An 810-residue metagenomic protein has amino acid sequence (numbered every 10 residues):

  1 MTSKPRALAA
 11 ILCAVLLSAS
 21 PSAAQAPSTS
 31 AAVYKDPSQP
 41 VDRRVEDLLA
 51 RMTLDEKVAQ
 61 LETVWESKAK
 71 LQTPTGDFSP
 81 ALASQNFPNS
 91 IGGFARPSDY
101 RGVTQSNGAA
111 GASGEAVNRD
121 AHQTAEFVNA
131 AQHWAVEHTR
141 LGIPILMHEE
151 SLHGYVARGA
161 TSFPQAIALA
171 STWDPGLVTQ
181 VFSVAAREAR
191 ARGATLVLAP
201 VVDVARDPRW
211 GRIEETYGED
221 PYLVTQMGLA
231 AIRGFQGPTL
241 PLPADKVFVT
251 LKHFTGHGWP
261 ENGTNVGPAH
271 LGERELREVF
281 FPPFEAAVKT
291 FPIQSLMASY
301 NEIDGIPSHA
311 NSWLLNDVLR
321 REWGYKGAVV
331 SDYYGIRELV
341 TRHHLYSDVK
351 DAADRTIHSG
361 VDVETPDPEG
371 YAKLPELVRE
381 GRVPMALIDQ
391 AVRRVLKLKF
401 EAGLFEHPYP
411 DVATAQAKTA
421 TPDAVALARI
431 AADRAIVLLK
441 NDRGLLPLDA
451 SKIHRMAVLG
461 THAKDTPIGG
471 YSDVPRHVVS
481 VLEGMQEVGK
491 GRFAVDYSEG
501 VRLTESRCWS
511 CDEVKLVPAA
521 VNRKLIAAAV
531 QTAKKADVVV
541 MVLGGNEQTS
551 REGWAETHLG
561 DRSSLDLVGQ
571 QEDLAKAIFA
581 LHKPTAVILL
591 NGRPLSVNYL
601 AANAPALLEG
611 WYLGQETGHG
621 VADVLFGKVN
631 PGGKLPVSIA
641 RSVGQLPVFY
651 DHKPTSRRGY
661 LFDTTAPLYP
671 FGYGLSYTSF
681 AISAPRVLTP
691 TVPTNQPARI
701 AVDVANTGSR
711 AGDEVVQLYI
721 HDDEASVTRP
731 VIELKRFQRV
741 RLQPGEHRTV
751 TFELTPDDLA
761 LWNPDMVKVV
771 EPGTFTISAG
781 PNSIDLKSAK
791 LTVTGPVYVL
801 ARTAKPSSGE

Functional and structural regions predicted by a protein language model:
M1-A10: Bacterial N-terminal signal peptides that target proteins for export
A9-A19: Bacterial N-terminal signal peptides
A23-A760, E771-A779, S783, A804 (+1 more regions): Glycoside hydrolase catalytic-domain context in secreted enzymes
N763: Acidic surface patches and DE-rich sequence motifs
D785-L800: Short beta-strand elements
